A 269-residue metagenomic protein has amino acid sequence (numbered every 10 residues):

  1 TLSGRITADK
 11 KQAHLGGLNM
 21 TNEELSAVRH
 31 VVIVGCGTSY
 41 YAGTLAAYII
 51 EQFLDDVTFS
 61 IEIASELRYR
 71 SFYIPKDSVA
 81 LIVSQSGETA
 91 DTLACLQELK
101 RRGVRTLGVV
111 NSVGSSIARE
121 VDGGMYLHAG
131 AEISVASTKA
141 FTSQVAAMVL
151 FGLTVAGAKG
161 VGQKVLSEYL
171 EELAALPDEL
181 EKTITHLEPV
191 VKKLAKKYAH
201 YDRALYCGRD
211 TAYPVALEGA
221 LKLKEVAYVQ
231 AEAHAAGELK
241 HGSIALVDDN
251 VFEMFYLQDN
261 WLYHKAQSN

Functional and structural regions predicted by a protein language model:
T1-V32, V113, G123-F252: Active-site phosphate/pyrophosphate-binding segments
E23-A175, Y256-N269: Glycine-rich phosphate-binding loops that contact phosphosugars or nucleotide phosphates
